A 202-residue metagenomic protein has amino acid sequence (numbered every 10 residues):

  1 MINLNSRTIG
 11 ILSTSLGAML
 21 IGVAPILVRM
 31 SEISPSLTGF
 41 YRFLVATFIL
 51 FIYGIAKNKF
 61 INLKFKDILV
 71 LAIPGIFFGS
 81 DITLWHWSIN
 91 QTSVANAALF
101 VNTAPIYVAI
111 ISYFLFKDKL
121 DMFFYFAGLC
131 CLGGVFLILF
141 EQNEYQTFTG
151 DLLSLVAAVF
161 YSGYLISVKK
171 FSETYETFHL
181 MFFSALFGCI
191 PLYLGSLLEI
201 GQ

Functional and structural regions predicted by a protein language model:
M1-F40, I76, L84, Y145-K170 (+1 more regions): Glycine-/small-residue-enriched transmembrane alpha-helix faces in small-molecule transporters and effluxers
L37, F43-T47, H86-K117, A157: Specific alpha-helical transmembrane segments that line the substrate/conduction pathway and gating interfaces
T38, T177-M181: Juxtamembrane helix-start motifs in multi-pass secondary transporters
L50, G54, A72, L120-F140 (+2 more regions): Hydrophobic transmembrane alpha-helices of multi-pass small-molecule transport proteins
I52-N58, A104-F126, Q142: C-terminal transmembrane-helix exit sites in multi-pass transporters
K57-A95, F100-V101, L137: Specific transmembrane alpha-helical segments of multi-pass solute transporters/efflux pumps, especially DMT/EamA
F65, A98-V101, K117-L137, E144-L153: Loop-to-transmembrane alpha-helix entry segments
W87-T92, F140-F148, I200-Q202: Membrane-interface helix caps and helix-loop-helix hairpins in membrane proteins
